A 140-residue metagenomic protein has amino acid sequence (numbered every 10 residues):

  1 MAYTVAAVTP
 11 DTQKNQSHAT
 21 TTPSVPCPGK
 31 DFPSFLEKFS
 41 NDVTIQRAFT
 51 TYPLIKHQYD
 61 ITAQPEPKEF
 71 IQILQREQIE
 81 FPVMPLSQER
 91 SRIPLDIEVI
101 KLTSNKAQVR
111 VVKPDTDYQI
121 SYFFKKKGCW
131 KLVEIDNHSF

Functional and structural regions predicted by a protein language model:
M1-A7: Sec-dependent N-terminal signal peptides
T9-N41: Short, low-complexity N-terminal intrinsically disordered segments enriched in polar/charged residues
T12-H18, Y52, K56, R110: Post-signal/leader-peptide non-cytosolic segments of secretory proteins
T22-G29, I71, V112-P114, I120: Alpha-helical interaction segments
K30-V43, R47-A48, V112-T116, K125-G128: Generic signature of mature, soluble extracytoplasmic domains
S34-F35, N41, I45-A63, F70: Short, well-ordered alpha-helical segments enriched in acidic and aromatic residues
Y59-D115: Surface-exposed, charged secondary-structure patches
D117-F140: Short beta-strand edge/turn micro-motifs at domain boundaries
